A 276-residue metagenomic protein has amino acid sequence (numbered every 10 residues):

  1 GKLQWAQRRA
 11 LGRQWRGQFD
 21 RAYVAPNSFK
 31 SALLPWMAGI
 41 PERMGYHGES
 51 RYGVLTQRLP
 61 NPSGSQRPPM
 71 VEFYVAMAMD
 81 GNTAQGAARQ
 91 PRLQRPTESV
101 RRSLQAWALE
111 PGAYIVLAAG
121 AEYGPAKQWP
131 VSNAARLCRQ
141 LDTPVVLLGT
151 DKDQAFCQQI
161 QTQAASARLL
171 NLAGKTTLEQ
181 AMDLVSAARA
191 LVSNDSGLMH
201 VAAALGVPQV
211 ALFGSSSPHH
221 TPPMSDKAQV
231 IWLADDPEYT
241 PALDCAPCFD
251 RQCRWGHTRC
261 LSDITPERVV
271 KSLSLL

Functional and structural regions predicted by a protein language model:
G1-L276: Catalytic machinery of carbohydrate-active enzymes, primarily nucleotide-sugar-dependent glycosyltransferases
